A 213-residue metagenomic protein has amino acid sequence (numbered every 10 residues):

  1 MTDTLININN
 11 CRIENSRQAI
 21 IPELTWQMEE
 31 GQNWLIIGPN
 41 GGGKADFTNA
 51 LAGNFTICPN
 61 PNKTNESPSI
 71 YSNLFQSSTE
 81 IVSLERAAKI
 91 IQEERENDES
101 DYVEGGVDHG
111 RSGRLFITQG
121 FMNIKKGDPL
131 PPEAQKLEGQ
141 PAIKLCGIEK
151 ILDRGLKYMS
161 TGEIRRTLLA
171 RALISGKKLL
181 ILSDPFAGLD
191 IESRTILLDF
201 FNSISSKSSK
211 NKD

Functional and structural regions predicted by a protein language model:
M1-Q32, G41, F55-N60: A short, flexible loop at the N-terminus of ABC-type nucleotide-binding domains that lies
A45-K126: ABC ATPase nucleotide-binding domain signature region
D128-P131, G155-M159, E163: Conserved ABC ATPase signature
A134-I151: Conserved ABC ATPase "signature" region
L169: Hydrophobic anchor residue at the start of the ABC signature
I174-K178: A short, proline-enriched helix->beta-strand linker immediately N-terminal to the Walker B motif in ABC-type P-loop
L180-D184: Catalytic Walker B motif of ABC-type/P-loop ATPase nucleotide-binding domains
R194-S209: Helical segment within the ABC ATPase nucleotide-binding domain
